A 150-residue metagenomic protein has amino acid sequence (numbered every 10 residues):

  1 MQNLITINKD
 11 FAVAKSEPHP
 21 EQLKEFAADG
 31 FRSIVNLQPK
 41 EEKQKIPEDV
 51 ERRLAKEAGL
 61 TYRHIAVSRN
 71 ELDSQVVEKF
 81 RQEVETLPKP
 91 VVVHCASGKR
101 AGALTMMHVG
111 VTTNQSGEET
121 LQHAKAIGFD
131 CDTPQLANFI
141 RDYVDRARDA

Functional and structural regions predicted by a protein language model:
M1-V92, M106-A150: Cys-dependent protein tyrosine phosphatase-like superfamily
V92-G102: A phosphate-binding catalytic loop at a beta-strand-loop-alpha-helix junction that coordinates phosphoryl groups
